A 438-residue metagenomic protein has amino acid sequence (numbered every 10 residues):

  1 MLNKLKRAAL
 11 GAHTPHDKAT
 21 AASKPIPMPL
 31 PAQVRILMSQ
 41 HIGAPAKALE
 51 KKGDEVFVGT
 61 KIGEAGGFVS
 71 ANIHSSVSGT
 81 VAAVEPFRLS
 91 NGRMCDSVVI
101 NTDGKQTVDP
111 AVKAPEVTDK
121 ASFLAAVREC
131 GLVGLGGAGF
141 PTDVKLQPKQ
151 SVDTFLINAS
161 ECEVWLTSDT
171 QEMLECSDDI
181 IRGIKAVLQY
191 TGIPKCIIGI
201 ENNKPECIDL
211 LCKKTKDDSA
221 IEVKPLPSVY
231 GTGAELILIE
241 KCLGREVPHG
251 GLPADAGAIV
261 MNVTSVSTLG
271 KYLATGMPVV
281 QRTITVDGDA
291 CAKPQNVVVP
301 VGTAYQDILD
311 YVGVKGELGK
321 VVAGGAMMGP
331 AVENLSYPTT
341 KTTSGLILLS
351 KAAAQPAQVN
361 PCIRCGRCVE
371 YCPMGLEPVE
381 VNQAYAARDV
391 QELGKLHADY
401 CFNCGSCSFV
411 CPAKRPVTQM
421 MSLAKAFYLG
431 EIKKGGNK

Functional and structural regions predicted by a protein language model:
M1-L49, V99: N-terminal, Lys/Arg-enriched amphipathic/low-complexity engagement segments that precede the first folded domain
K51-E64, A83: Short, well-structured beta-strand-loop connectors
G79-V81: Conserved hydrophobic positions within beta-strands
A83, R88-K145, K149-Q150, P205: Acidic low-complexity segments
D103-F123, R128-G136, V164-T167, G244-R245 (+1 more regions): Flanking helices and flexible, charged tails adjoining ferredoxin-like Fe-S electron-transfer domains in multi-subunit
G134, F155-D169, A290: Gly-rich Lys/Arg/Thr-decorated short loops/hinges at beta-loop-alpha junctions or inter-strand turns that position
I193-Y305, Y311-G316, G325: Hydrophobic alpha-helical positions that pack around
T343-A357, V369, P373-K438: Ferredoxin-type iron-sulfur electron-transfer modules in oxidoreductases and energy-metabolism complexes
